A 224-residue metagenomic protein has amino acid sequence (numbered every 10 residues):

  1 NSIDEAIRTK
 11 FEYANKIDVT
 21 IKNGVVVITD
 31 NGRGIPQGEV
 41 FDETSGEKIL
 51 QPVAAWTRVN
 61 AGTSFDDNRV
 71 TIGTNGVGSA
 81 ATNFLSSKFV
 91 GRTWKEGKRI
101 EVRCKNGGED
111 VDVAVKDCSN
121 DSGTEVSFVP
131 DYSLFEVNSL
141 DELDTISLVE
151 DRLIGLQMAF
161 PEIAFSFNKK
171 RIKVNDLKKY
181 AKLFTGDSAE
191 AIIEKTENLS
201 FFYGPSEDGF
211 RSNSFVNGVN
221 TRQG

Functional and structural regions predicted by a protein language model:
N1-N138: GHKL (Bergerat-fold) ATPase N-terminal catalytic module, capturing the glycine-rich phosphate-binding loop and acidic
T9-F11, I72-G73, K105-D112, I146-V149 (+2 more regions): Short amphipathic alpha-helical surface micro-motifs
G46-I49, L143-D144, R222-G224: Structural motif
S119-K169: ATP-binding catalytic core of ATPases
S147-G224: GHKL/Histidine-kinase-like ATPase module
